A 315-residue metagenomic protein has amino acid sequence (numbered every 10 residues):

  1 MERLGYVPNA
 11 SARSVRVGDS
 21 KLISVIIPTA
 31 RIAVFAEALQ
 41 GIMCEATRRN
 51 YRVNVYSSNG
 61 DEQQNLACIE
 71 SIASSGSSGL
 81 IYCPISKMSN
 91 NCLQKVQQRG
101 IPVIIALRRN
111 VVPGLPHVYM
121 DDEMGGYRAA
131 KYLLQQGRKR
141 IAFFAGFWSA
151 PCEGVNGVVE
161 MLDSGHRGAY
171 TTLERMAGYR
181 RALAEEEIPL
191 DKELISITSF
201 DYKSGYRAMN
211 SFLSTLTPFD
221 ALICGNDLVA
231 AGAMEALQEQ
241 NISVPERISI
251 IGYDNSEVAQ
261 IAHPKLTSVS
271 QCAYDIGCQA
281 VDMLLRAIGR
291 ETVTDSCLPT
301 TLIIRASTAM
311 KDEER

Functional and structural regions predicted by a protein language model:
M1: DNA major-groove recognition helix of helix-turn-helix
L4-C83, G165, L173-A177, A184: Amphipathic helical "hinge" segments at domain boundaries
P8, Q64-N65, S89, G126 (+1 more regions): Amphipathic coiled-coil/heptad-repeat helices and related helical stalk/stem segments that mediate oligomerization
A12, L66-E70, L93, A130 (+1 more regions): Short hydrophobic/charged patches on amphipathic alpha-helices used for structural packing and interfaces
V34-E37, Q64, N91, S204 (+1 more regions): Phosphate- and divalent-cation-binding pockets in alpha/beta enzyme and binding domains that engage nucleotide-derived
C44-N54, A73, Q97-I105, R109-R315: Bacterial carbohydrate/catabolite-sensing allosteric modules
N59-E62, C83-S89, N110, L228: Short beta->alpha connector loops
M88-G100: Catalytic-core regions built around general acid/base machinery
